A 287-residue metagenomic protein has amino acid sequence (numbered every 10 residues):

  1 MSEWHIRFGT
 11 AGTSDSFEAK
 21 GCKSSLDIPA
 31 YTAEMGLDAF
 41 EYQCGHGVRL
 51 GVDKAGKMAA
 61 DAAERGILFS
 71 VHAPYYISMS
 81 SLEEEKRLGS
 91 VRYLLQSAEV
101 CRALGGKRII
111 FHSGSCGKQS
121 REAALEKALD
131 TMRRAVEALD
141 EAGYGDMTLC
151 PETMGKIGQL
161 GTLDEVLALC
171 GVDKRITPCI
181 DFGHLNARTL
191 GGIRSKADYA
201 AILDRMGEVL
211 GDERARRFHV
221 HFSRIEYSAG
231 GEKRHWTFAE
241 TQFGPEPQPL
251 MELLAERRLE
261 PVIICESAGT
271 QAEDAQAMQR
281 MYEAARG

Functional and structural regions predicted by a protein language model:
M1-Q96, G287: N-terminal pre-domain/capping segments
S2-E3, I28-M35, R49-S70, Q96-G105 (+4 more regions): Acidic (Asp/Glu)-rich catalytic clusters
W4, L167, V172-F182, N186-G287: Histidine-acidic metal/acid-base catalytic patches
I6-G12, F40-Y42, F69-A73, I109-F111 (+4 more regions): Hydrophobic faces of well-ordered beta-strands that scaffold small-molecule active sites in alpha/beta enzyme cores
A11-D15, Q43-G47, P74-S78, G114-C116 (+4 more regions): Active-site beta-loop-alpha junctions enriched in small/polar residues
E18-G21, S80-L82, G158-G161, S228-E232 (+1 more regions): Short, solvent-exposed polar/charged micro-motifs at secondary-structure junctions
K20-S24, L50-K57, L82-Y93, Q119-T131 (+3 more regions): Alpha-helix N-cap and loop-to-helix initiation/capping positions
A63-E64, S80-I180, A187: Active-site acidic/histidine proton-transfer and metal-coordination neighborhood in alpha/beta enzyme cores
